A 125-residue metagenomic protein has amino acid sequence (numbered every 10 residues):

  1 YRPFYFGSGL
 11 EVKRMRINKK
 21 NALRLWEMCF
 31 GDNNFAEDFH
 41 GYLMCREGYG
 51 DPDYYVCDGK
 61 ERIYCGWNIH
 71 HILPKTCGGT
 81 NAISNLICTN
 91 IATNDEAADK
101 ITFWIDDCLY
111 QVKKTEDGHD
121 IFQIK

Functional and structural regions predicted by a protein language model:
Y1-F6: Aromatic (phenylalanine/tyrosine) cluster motif
G7-L10, K75: Residue-level detector of alpha-helix boundaries and kinks
G9-C57: Short, charged surface segments at domain edges that flank catalytic/cofactor-binding sites
E47-T89, A97-I101: Histidine-centered nuclease catalytic patch
G78-S84, D95-K125: Polybasic, low-complexity binding patches
A92: Short, cysteine/histidine-rich loop/knuckle motifs that typically chelate Zn2+
